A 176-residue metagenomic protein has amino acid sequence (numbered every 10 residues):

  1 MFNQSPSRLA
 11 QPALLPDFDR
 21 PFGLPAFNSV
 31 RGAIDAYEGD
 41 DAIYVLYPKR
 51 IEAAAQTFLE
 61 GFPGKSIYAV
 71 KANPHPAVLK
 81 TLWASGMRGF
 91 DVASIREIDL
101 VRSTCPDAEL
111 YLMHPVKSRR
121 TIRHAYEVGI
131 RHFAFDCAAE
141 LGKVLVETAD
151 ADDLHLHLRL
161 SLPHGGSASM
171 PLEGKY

Functional and structural regions predicted by a protein language model:
M1-L154: A charged N-terminal "starter" segment
M1-Q4, E147, L162-Y176: Active-site loop/helix belt of alpha/beta enzymes
H155-S161: ATP-grasp fold ATP-binding core
